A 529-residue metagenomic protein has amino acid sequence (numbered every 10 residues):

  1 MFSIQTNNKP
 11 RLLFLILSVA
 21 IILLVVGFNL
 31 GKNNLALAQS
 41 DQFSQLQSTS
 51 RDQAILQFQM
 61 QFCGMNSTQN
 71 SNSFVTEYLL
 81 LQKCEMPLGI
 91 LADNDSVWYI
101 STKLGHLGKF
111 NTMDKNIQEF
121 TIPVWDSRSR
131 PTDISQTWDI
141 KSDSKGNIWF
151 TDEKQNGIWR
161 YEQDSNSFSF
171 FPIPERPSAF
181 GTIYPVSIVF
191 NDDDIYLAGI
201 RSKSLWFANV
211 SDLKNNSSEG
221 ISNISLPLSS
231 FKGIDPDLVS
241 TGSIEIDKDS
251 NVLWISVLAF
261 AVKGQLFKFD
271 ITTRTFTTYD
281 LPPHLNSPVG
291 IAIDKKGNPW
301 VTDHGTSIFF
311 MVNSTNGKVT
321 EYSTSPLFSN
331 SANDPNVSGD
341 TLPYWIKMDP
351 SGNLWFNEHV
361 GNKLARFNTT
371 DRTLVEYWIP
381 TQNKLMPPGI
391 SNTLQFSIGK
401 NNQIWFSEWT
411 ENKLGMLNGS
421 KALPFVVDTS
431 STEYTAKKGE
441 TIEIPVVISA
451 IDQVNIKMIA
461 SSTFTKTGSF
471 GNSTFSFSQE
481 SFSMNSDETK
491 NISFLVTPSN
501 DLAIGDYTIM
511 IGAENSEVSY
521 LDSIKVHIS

Functional and structural regions predicted by a protein language model:
F58-M60, T76-L79, Q118-V124, S169-E175 (+4 more regions): Beta-propeller fold detector
M60-C84: A short helix->beta-strand "capping" segment at the edge of beta-propeller domains
Q82-N94, W125-S144, R176-D192, S230-D249 (+3 more regions): Beta-rich, blade/repeat-based domains predominating in secreted/periplasmic proteins but also intracellular
Y99-L104, F150-K154, L197-S202, D247 (+4 more regions): Conserved beta-strand positions in repeat-built beta-propeller and related beta-rich domains
H106-K109, N156-R160, K203-N209, G264-F267 (+3 more regions): A short loop-to-beta-strand structural motif that recurs across blades of beta-propeller domains
N111-K115, E162-N166, N209-K214, D270-R274 (+3 more regions): Short loop/turn segments that connect beta-strands within beta-propeller blades
P388-P424: Blade-level signature of beta-propeller repeat domains, shared across WD40, Kelch, NHL, RCC1 and BNR/Asp-box propellers
K421-S529: Long beta-sheet-rich domains in secretory-pathway and surface-associated proteins
